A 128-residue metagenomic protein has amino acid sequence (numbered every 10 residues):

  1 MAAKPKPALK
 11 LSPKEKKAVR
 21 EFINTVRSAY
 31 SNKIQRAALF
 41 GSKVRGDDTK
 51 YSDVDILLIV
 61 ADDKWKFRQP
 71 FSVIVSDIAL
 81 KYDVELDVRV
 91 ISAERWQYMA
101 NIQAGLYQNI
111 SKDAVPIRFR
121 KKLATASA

Functional and structural regions predicted by a protein language model:
M1-R36, V44-K50, A61-A128: Catalytic core of pol beta-like nucleotidyltransferases
D55-L58: Short beta-strand->loop micro-motif that forms the acidic, two-metal-ion catalytic signature in nucleotide-processing
